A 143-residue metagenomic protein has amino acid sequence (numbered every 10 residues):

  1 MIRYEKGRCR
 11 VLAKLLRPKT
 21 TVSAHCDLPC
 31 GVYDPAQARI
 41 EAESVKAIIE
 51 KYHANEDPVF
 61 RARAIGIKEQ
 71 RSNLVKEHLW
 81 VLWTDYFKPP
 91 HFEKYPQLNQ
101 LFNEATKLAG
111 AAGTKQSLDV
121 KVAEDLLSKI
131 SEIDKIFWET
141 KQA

Functional and structural regions predicted by a protein language model:
I2-R61, H91, P96-E132, I136 (+1 more regions): N-terminal intrinsically disordered, cationic/polar leader segments that include organellar targeting peptides
R61-L79: Alpha-helical segments in soluble extracytoplasmic regions
V75-E77, L82, G110, T140: A ubiquitous, low-specificity "background" feature that marks scattered single residues across proteins without
H78-Y95: Short, solvent-exposed, charged loop/turn and helix-capping segments that join or cap alpha-helices on peripheral
